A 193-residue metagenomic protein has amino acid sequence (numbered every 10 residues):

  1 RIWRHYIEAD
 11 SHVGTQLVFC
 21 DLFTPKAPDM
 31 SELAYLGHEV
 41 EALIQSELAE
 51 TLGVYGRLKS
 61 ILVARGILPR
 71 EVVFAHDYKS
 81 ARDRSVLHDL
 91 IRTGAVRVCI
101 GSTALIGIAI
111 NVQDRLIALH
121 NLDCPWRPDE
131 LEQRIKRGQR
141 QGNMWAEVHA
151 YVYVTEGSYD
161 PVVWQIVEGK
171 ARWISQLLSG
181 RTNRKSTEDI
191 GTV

Functional and structural regions predicted by a protein language model:
R1-I67: Conserved helicase/translocase motor-coupling segment
I2-A9, L90-I91, G138-Q141: Hydrophobic helix-cap positions at the C-terminus of alpha-helices in RecA-like/P-loop ATPase nucleotide-binding cores
S11-H12, L68, G94-A95, R115 (+1 more regions): Residue-level preference for short coil/turn positions at secondary-structure junctions
T15-L22, G37, E41-A49, E71-D77 (+4 more regions): Short beta-strand segments
K26, R84-H88, R97-D123, R127-A146: SF2 helicase motor core recognition
P28-E32, L87, Q113, P161-I166: Short aromatic-enriched loop/helix-cap "lid" or pocket-rim segments at secondary-structure transitions that line
K59, V63, L68-T103: Conserved helicase ATPase core of P-loop NTP-dependent helicases/translocases
W126-V193: A conserved SF2-helicase RecA2
